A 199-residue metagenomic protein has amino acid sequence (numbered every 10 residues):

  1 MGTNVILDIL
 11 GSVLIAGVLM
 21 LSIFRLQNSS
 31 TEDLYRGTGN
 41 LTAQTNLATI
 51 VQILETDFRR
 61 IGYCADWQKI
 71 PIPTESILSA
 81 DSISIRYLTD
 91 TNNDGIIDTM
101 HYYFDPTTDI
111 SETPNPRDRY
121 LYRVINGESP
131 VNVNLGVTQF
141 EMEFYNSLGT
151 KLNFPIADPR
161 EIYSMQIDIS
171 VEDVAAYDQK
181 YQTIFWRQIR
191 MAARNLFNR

Functional and structural regions predicted by a protein language model:
M1: Active-site histidine-acidic residue metal-binding/catalytic motifs, centered on HxH/HExxH-like signatures
N4-A65, N198-R199: Aliphatic-rich helix starts adjacent to a transmembrane/signal segment
R25, T38, Q68-K69, L152 (+1 more regions): Residue-level detector of alpha-helical recognition elements and their boundaries
Y35-R36, F58-R86: Short, glycine/small-hydrophobic-rich surface segments
G37-T38, Q44-T45, Q52, E75 (+3 more regions): Surface-exposed loop/turn and secondary-structure junction residues enriched for glycine/proline
L78-L152, Q182: Type IV pilin-like appendage domain
T91-N93, S129-R199: Short linear sequence signals and composition-biased patches located at protein termini or domain-edge surfaces
